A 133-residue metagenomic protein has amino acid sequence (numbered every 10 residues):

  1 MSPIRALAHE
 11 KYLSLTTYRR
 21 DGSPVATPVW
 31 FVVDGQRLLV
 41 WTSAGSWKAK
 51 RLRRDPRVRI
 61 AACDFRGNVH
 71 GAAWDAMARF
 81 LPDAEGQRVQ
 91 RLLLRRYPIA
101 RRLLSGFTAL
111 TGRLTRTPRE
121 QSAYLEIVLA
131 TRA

Functional and structural regions predicted by a protein language model:
M1-L13: Short, basic/aromatic recognition patches
M1-S2, V25-T27, G45-W47, T111-R113: A generic local structural motif
L7, Y18, L103-T111: Generic hydrophobic, helix-prone segments enriched in Leu/Val/Ile
E10-A44, L52, V58-A62, G71-W74: Short beta-strand segments
T17, V128-T131: Short, structured patches in soluble enzyme cores that scaffold and shape functional sites
Q36, D83, A130-R132: Short loop segments at secondary-structure junctions
G45-A109, S122-V128: Short, structured beta-strand-loop surface elements
L114-R119: Short, exposed beta-strand-loop hairpins at the edges of beta-sheets in extracellular/periplasmic proteins
